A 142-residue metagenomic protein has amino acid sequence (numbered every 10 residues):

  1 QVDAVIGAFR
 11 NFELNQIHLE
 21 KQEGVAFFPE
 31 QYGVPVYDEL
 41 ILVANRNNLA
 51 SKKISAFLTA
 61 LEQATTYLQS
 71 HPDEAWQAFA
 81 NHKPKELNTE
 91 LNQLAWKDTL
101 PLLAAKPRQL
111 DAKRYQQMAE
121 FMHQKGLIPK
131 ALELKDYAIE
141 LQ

Functional and structural regions predicted by a protein language model:
Q1-K83: Pocket-lining segment of extracytoplasmic ligand-binding domains
A8, F28, L91, E133-L134: Short loop/turn and capping residues at structural boundaries
N15, V34-V36, K97-D98, I139-L141: Short secondary-structure boundary/hinge segments and terminal tails
A50-L127: Secondary-structure end/capping motifs
A119-Q142: C-terminal solvent-exposed extensions
